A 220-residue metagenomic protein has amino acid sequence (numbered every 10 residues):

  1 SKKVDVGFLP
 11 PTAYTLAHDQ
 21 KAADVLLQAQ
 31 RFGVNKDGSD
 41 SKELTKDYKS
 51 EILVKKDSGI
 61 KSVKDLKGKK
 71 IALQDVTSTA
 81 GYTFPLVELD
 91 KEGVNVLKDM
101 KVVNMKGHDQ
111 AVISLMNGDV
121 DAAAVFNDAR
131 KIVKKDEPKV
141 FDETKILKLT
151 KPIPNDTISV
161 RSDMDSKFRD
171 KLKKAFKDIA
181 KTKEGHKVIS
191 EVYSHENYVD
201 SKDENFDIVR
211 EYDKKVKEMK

Functional and structural regions predicted by a protein language model:
S1, L66, L115-M116, L172: Hydrophobic residues within well-ordered alpha-helices
S1-V4, L9-T12, K21, D47-K49 (+3 more regions): Extracytoplasmic
K3-F8, K98-G107, K145-K148: Short beta-strand-to-loop elements that line the ligand-binding cleft of bilobed periplasmic-binding protein-like
P11-A22, P85-K91, M116, D121-D142: A ligand-binding cleft/hinge motif common to bilobed small-molecule-binding domains
T12, Q30, S41-I113: Bilobed "Venus flytrap"/periplasmic-binding protein-like clamshell domains and structurally analogous long
A23-T45, K101, K134-P152: Short beta-strand->loop
K49-I60, I153-S166: A bilobed periplasmic-binding-protein/Venus flytrap-type ligand-binding module shared by bacterial periplasmic
V160-K220: An extracytoplasmic/periplasmic, membrane-proximal ligand-sensing/linker region
